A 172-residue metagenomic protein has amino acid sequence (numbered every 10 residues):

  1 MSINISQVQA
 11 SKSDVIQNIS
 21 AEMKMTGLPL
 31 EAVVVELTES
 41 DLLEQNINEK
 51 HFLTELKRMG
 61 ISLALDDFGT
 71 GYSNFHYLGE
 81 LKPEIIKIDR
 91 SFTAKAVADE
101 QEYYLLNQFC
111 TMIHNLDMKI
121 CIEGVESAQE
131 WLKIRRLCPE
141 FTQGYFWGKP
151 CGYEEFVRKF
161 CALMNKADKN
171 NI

Functional and structural regions predicted by a protein language model:
S6-S13, A32-Q45, M59-I172: EAL-family c-di-GMP phosphodiesterase catalytic domain
N18-E22, H51-M59, Q108: Catalytic-core regions built around general acid/base machinery
S20-K24, H76-L78: Short amphipathic alpha-helices and their capping/turn segments at secondary-structure boundaries
M23-G27, K95: Phosphate/pyrophosphate-binding loops at sites that engage ATP/ADP/AMP, CoA/4′-phosphopantetheine, polyphosphate
G27-P29, I47: Short, flexible hinge/linker loops that cap or flank conserved catalytic cores
E49-F52, N74: Short beta-alpha junctions and helix-cap segments that line functional grooves
